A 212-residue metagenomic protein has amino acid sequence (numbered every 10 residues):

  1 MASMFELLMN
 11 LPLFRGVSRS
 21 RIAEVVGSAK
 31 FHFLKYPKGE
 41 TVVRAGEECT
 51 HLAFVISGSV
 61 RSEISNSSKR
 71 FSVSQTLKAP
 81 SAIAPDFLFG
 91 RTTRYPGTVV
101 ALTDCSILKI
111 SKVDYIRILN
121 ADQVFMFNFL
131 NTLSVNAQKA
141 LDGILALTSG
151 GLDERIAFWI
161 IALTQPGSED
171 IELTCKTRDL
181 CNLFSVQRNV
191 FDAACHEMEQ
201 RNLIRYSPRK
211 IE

Functional and structural regions predicted by a protein language model:
M1-K38, A82-I83, F87-G90: Cyclic nucleotide-binding regulatory module and flanking cytosolic helices
S28-A29, E47-C49: Short, small/polar residue-rich loop motifs at catalytic or cofactor-binding pockets
A29, V73-N131: Cyclic-nucleotide recognition modules
G39, T50-E63, A79-S81: Glycine- and acidic-residue-biased ligand/ion/polar-headgroup-sensing regions
T41-E47: Short phosphate-coordinating micro-motif centered on Lys-Gly-acidic
K139-L163: Short alpha-helical segments that sit at the start of domains
L152, I161-E212: Phosphate-/nucleic-acid-contacting segments
